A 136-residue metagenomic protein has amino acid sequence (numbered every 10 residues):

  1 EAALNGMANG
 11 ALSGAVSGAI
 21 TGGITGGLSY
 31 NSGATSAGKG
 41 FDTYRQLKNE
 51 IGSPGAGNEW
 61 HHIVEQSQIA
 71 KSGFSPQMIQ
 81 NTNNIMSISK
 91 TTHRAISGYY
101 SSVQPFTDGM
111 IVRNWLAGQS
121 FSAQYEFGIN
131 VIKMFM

Functional and structural regions predicted by a protein language model:
E1-A37: Hydrophobic, membrane-inserting alpha-helical segments
A2-A3, A11, T43, L116-S120: Alpha-helix capping and helix-coil boundary motifs
M7, A11, A15, G57-N58 (+2 more regions): Solvent-exposed, well-ordered amphipathic alpha-helical segments that flank/support binding or catalytic loops
A19, A70-P76, F127-G128, K133: Generic alpha-helix signal with a bias toward terminal, lower-confidence helices and secondary-structure junctions
N31-S102: Betabetaalpha-Me/HNH-type nuclease active-site subdomain
M86-M136: Catalytic cores of phosphodiester-bond-cleaving enzymes
